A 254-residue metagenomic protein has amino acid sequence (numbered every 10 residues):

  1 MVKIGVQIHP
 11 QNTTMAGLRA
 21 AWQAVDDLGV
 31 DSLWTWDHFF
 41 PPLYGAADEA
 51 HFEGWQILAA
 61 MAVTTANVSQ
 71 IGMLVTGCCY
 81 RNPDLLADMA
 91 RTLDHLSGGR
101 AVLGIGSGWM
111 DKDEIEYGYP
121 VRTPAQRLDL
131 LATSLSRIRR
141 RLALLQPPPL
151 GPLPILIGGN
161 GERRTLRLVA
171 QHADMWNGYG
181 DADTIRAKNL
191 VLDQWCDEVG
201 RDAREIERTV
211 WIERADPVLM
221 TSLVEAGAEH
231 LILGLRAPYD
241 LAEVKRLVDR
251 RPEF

Functional and structural regions predicted by a protein language model:
M1-F254: Active-site-adjacent structural elements that line small-molecule/cofactor binding pockets in enzymes
